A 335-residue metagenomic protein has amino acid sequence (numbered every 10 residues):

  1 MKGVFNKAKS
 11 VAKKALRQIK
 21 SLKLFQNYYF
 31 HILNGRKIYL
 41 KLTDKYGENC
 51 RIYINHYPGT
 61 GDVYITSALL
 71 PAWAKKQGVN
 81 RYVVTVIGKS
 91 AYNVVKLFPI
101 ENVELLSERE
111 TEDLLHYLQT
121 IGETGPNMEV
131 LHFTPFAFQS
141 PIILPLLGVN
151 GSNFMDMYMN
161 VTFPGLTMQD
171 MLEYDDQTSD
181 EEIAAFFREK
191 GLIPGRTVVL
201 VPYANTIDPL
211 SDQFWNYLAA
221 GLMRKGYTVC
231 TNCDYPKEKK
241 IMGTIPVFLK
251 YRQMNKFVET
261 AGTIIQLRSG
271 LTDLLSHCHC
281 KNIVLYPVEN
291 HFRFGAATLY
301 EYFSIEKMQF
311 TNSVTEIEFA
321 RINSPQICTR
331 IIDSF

Functional and structural regions predicted by a protein language model:
K2-F335: Catalytic machinery of carbohydrate-active enzymes, primarily nucleotide-sugar-dependent glycosyltransferases
